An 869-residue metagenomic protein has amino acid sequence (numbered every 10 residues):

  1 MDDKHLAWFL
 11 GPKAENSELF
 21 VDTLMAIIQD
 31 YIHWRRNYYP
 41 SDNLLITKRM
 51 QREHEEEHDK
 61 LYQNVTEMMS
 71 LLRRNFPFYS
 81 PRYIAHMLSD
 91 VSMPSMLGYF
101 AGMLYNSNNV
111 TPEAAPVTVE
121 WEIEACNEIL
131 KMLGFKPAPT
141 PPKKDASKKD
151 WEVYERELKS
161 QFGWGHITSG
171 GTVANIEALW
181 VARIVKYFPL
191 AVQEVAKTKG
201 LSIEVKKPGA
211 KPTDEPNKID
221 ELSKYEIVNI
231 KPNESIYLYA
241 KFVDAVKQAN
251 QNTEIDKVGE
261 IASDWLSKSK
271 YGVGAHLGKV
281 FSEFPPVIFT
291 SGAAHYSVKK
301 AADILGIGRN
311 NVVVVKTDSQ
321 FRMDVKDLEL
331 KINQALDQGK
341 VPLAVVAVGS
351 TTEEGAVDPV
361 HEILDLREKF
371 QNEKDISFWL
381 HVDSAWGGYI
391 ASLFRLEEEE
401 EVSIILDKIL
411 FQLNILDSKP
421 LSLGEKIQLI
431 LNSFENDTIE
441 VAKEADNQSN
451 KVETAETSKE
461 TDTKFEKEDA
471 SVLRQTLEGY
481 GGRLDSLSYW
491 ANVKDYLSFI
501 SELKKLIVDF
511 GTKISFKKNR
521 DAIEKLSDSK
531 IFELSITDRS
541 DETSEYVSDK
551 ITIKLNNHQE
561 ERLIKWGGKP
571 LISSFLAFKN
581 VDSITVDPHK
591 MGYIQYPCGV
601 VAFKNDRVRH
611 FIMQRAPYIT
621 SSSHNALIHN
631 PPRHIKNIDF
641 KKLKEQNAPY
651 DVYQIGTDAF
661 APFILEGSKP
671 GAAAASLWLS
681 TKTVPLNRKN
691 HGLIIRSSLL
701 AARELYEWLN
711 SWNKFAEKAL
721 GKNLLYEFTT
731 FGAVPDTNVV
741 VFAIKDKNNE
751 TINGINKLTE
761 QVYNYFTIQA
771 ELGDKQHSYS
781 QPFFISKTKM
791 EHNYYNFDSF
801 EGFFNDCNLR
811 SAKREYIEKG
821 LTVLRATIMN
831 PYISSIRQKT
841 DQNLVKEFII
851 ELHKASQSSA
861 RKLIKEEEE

Functional and structural regions predicted by a protein language model:
M1-G163, V173, K186-E194, N217-P232 (+8 more regions): N-terminal entrance/gating region of PLP-dependent enzymes' catalytic architecture
M1-L6, L88-Y99, Y105, N109-A344 (+9 more regions): PLP-dependent aspartate aminotransferase-fold enzymes
F135, V185-V192, L305-N310, Q334-K340 (+5 more regions): Secondary-structure transition/capping motifs at alpha-helix termini and the adjoining loop/turn into the next element
V181-V185, D303-R309, P359-L364, F394-D407 (+3 more regions): Short secondary-structure boundary/capping segments
G355, L406-E440, E466-S515, R520-N738 (+1 more regions): Active-site C-terminal subdomain of aminotransferase-like
D383: Glycine-centered flexible beta-alpha turn that most often forms the glycine-rich phosphate-binding loop
K464-K467, S471, R483, L487-S488 (+10 more regions): PLP-dependent enzyme catalytic core of the Aspartate aminotransferase-like
G721-C807: Conserved PLP-binding catalytic core of the aspartate aminotransferase-like
